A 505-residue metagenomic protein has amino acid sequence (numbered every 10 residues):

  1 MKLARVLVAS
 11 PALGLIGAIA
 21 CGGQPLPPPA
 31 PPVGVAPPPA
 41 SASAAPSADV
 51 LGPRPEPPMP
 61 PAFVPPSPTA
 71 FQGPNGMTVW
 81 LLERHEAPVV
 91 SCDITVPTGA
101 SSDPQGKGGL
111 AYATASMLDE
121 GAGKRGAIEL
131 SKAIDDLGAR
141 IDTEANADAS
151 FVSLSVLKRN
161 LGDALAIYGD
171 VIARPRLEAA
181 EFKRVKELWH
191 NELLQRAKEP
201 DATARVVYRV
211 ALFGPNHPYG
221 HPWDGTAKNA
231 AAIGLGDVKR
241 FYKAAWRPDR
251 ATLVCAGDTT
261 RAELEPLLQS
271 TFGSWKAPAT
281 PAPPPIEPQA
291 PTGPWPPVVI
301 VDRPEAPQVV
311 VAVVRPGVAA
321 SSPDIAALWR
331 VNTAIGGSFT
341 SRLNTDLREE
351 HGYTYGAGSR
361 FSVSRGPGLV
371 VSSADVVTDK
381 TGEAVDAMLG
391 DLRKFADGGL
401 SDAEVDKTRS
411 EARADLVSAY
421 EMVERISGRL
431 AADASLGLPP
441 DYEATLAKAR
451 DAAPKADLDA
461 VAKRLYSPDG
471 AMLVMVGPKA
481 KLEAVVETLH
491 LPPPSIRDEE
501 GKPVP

Functional and structural regions predicted by a protein language model:
M1-G14: Bacterial N-terminal signal peptides that target proteins for export
I16-A18: Bacterial Sec-type N-terminal signal peptides, specifically the leucine/valine-rich hydrophobic h-region
P25-A133, R140, S153-V156, A166-G169 (+3 more regions): His/Glu-rich zincin catalytic helix
F63, P74, D136, A230-D237 (+1 more regions): Short secondary-structure boundary/capping elements
W80-L82, E86-D119, R125-A173, K186 (+8 more regions): M16 family metallopeptidases and their MPP-like homologs
R174-E178, F182, I233-L235: Peptidyl-prolyl cis-trans isomerase
K239-Y242, V299-I300, G358-F361, D459-K463: Generic recognition of flexible, low-complexity loop/linker segments
